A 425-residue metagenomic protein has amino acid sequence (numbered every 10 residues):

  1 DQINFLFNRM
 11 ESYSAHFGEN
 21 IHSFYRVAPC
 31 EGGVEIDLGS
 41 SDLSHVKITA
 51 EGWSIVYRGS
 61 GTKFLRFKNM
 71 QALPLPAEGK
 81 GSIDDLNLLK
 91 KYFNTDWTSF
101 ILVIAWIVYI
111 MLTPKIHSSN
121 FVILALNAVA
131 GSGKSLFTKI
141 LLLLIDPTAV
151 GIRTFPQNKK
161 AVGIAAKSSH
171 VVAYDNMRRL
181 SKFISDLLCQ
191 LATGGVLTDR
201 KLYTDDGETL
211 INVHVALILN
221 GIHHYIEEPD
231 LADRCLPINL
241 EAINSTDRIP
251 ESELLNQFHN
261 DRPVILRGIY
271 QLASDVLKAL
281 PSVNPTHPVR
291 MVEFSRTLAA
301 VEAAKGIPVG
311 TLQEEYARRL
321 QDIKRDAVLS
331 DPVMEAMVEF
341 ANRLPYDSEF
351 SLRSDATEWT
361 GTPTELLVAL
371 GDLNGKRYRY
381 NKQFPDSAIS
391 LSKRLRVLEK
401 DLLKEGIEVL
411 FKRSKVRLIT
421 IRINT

Functional and structural regions predicted by a protein language model:
D1-T98, Y225: Segments of Walker-type
G52-S168: P-loop NTPase catalytic core of nucleic-acid-dependent motor ATPases
D146, S185-T209: Conserved catalytic/switch belt of AAA+ P-loop NTPases
V162-A165, K201-L219: AAA+/SF3 P-loop NTPase mechanochemical coupling elements
S168-H170, G195, V213-A216, D230-C235: Short glycine-/polar-rich loops that comprise or flank the Walker A/P-loop and associated switch/sensor motifs
V171-A192, H224-D233: Conserved AAA+/SF3 P-loop NTPase catalytic/coupling segment centered on the Walker-B
E227-S245: A short helix-turn-beta junction within AAA+ P-loop NTPase domains corresponding to the substrate/partner-engaging
V276-T425: DNA transaction DNA-binding modules
